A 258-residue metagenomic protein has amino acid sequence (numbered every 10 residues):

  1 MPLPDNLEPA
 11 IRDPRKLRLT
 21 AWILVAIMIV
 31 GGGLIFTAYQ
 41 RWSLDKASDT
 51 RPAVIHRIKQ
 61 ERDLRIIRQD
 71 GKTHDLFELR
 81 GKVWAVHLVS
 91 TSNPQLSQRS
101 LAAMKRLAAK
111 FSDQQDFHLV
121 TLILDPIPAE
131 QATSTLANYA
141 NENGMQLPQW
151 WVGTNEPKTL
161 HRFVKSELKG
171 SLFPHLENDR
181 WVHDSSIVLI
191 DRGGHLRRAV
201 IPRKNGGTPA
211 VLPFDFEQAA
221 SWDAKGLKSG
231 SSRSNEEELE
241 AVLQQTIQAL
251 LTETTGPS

Functional and structural regions predicted by a protein language model:
M1-I67, E253-S258: N-terminal targeting signals for export/organelle localization
E61-R62, W84, D184-S186: Short loop/turn microsegments at loop-to-beta-strand junctions
I66-I67, W150-N155, L172: Short acidic-hydrophobic, aromatic-tinged amphipathic segments that line or gate anion-handling sites
I67-R68, I190: Hydrophobic alpha-helical segments, especially N-terminal targeting/anchoring helices
H74-M104, L119: Short active-site neighborhood of thiol/selenol oxidoreductases, capturing the structured segment around
R99-F163: Structural microenvironment flanking redox-active thiols in thiol-disulfide oxidoreductases
P148-W150, H161, K165-L176, W181-V188: Structural micro-motif
L176-S258: Thiol-/selenol-based redox modules, centered on thioredoxin-like and closely related oxidoreductase domains
